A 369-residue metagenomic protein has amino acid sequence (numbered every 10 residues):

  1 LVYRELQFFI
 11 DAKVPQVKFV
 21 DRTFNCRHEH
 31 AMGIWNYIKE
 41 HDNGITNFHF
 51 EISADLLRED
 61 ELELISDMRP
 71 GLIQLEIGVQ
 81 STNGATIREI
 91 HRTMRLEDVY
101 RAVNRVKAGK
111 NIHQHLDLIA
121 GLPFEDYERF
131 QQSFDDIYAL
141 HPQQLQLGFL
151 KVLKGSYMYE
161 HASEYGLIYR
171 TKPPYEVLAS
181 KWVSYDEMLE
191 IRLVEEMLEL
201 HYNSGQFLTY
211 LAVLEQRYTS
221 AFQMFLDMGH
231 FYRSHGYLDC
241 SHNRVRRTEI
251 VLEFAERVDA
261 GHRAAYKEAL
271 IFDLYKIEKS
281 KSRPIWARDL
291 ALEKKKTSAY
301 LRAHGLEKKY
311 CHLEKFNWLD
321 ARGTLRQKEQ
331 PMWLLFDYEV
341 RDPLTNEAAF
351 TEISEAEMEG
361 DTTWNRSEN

Functional and structural regions predicted by a protein language model:
Y3-P123: Conserved SAM/AdoMet-binding glycine-rich loop
H28-E29, A85-I90, A120-E128, H141-L226: Flexible glycine/acidic-rich beta-alpha junction loops that bind and position SAM and/or redox cofactors in anaerobic
W35-N36, S133, A162-G166: Short, hinge-like loop/turn segments at secondary-structure boundaries
E59-I65, F124-H141: Catalytic cores of alpha/beta
V99-A102, S133, I191: Hydrophobic side chains in well-ordered alpha-helices
E196-N369: Radical SAM enzyme core and accessory elements
